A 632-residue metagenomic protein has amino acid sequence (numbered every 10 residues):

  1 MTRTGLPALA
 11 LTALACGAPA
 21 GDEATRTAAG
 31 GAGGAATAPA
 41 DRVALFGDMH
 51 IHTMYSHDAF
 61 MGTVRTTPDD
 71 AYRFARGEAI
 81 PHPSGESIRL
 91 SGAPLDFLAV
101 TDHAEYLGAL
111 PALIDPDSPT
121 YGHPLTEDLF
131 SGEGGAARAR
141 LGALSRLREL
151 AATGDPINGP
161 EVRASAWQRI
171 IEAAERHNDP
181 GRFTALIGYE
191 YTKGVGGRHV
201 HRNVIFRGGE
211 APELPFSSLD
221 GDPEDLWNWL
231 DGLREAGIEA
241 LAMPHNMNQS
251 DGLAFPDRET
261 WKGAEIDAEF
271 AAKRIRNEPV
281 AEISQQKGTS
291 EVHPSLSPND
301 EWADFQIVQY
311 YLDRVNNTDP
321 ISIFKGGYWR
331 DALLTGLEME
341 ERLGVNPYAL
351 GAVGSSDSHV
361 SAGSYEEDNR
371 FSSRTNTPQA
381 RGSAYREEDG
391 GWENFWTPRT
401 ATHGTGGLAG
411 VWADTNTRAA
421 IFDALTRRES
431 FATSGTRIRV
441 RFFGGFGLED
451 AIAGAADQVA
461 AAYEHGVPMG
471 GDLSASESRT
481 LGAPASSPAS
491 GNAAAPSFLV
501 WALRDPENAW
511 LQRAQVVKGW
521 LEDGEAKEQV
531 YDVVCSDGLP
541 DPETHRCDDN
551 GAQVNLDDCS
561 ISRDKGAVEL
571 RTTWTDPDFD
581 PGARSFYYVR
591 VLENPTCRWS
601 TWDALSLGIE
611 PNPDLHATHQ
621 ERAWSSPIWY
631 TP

Functional and structural regions predicted by a protein language model:
M1-L6: Bacterial N-terminal signal peptides that target proteins for export
G17-A20: Bacterial signal peptide processing site
A24-P68, Y72, H82-G122, G159 (+5 more regions): C-terminal functional module detector
I51-M61, L125-D128, L144-A151, H199-L214: Enzymes and membrane/adaptor proteins characterized by extended Gly/Ser/Thr/Asp/Glu-rich, aromatic-dotted
H57-G62, L150-A164, R207-D220, T318-G327: The substrate-binding groove and active-site-proximal loops of carbohydrate-active enzymes, especially glycoside
E105, R138-T184, R198: Long, well-ordered early-domain segments
L125-A152, D541, D558-C559: Low-complexity, serine/threonine/proline-enriched polar segments
